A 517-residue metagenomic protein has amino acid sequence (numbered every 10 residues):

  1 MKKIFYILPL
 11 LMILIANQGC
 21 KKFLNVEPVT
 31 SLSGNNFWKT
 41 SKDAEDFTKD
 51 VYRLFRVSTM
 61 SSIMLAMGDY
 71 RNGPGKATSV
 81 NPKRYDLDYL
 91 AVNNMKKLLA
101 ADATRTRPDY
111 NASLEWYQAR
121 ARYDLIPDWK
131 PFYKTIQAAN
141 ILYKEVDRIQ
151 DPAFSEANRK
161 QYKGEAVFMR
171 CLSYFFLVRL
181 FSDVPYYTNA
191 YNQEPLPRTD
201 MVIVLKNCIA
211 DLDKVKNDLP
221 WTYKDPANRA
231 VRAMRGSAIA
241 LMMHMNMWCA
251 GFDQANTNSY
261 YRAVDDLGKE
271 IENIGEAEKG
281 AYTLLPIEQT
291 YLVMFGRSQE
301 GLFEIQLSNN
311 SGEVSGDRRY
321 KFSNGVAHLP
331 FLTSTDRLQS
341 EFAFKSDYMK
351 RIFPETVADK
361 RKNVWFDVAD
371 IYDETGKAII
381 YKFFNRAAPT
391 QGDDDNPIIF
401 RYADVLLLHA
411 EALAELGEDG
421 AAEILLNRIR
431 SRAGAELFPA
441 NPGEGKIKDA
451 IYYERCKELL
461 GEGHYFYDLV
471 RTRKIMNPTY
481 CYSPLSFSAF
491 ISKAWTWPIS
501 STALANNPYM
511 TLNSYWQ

Functional and structural regions predicted by a protein language model:
N17-G19: C-terminal motif of bacterial Sec signal peptides marking the signal peptidase cleavage site
K21-T104, Y143, L212-L219, K224-Y372 (+1 more regions): An aromatic- and glycine-enriched ligand-binding surface/loop that stacks and positions planar moieties
F23, M60, M64, G75-A91 (+12 more regions): Long, intrinsically disordered, low-complexity segments
E45-K49, R53-T59, D86-F181, R198-I203 (+5 more regions): Conserved, well-structured interaction surfaces
M95-Y117, Y123, R148, A343-R401 (+1 more regions): Flexible, polar/acidic helix-loop-strand segments at domain edges
